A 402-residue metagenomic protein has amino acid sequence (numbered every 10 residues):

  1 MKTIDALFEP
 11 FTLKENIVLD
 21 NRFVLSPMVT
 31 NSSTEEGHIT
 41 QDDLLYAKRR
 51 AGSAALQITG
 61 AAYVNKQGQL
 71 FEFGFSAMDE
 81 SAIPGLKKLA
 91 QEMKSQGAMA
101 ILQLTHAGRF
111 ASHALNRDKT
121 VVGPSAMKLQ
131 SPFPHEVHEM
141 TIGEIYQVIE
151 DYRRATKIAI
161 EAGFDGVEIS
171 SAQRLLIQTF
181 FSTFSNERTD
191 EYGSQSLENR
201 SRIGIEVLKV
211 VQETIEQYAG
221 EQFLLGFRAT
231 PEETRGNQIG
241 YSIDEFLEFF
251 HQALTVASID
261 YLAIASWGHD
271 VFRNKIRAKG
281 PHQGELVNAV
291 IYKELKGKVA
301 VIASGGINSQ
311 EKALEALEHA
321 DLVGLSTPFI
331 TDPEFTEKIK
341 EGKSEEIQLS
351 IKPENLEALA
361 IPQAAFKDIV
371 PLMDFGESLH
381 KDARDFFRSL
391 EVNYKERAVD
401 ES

Functional and structural regions predicted by a protein language model:
M1-S402: Flavin-dependent oxidoreductase catalytic cores
